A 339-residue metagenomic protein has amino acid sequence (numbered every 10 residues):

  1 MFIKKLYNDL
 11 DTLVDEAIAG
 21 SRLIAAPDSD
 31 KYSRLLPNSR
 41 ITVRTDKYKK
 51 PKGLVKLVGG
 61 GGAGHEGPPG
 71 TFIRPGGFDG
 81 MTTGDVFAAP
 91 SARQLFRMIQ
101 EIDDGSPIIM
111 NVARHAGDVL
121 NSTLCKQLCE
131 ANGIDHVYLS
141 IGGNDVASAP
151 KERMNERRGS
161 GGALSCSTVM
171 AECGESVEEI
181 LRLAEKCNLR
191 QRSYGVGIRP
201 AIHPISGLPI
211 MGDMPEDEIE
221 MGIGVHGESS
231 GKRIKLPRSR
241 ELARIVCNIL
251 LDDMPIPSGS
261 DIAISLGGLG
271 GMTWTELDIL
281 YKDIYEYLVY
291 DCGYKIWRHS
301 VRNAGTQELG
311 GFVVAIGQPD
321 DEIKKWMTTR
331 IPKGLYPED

Functional and structural regions predicted by a protein language model:
M1-K56, P75, D321-D339: N-terminal amphipathic/basic leader segments beginning at the initiator methionine
K4, V55-G62, F78-M81, P107-A116 (+4 more regions): Short glycine-rich or small-residue beta-strand-to-loop segments that form or flank ligand, phosphate, metal/Fe-S
H65, P69-G105: Glycine-rich oxoanion-binding loops at beta->alpha junctions
M81-A89, E130-R153: Short, acidic/small-residue loops that bind anionic groups at enzyme active sites
V119-G133, E276-K282: Short Gly/Thr/Asp-enriched flexible loops that form oxyanion-binding sites at enzyme active sites
L139-R190, Y194: Short alpha-helices
E175-I279, Y290: Mixed-charge interfacial surface used for oligomerization/domain docking and macromolecular partner engagement
I249-D339: C-terminal non-catalytic interaction/assembly regions of soluble proteins
